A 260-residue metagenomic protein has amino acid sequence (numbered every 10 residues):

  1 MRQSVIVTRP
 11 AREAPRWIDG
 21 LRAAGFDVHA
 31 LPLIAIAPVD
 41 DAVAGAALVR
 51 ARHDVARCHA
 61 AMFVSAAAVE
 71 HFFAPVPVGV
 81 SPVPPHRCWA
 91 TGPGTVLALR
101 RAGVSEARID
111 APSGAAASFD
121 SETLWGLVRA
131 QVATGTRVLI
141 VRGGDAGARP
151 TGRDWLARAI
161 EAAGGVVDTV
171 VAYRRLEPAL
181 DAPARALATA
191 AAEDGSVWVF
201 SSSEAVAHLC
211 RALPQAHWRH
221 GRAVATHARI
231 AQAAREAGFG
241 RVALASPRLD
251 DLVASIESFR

Functional and structural regions predicted by a protein language model:
M1-R260: Conserved beta-alpha
